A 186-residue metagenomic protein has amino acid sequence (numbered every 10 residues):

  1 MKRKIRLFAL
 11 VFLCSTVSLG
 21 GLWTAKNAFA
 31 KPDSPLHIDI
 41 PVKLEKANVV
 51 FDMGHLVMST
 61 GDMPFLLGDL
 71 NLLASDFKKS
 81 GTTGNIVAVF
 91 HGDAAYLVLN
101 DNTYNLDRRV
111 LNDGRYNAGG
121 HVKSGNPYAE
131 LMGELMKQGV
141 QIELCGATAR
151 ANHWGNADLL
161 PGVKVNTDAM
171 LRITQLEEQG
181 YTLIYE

Functional and structural regions predicted by a protein language model:
M1-K4: Positively charged n-region of N-terminal signal peptides that target proteins for export
R6-F8, L22-E186: Secreted/extracellular ectodomain signature
L10-G20: Bacterial N-terminal signal peptides
